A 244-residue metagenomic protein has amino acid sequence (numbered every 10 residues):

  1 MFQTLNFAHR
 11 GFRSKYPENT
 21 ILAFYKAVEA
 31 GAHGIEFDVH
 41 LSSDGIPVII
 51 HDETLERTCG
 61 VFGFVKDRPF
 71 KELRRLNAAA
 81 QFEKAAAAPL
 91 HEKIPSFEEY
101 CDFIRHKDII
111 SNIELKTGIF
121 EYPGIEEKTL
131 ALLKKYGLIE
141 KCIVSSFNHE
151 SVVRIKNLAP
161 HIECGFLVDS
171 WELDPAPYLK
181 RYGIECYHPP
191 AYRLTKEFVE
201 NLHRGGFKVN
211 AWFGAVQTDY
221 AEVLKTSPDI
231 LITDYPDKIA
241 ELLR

Functional and structural regions predicted by a protein language model:
M1-R244: Phosphate-group recognition and catalysis centered on beta-loop-alpha active-site segments
